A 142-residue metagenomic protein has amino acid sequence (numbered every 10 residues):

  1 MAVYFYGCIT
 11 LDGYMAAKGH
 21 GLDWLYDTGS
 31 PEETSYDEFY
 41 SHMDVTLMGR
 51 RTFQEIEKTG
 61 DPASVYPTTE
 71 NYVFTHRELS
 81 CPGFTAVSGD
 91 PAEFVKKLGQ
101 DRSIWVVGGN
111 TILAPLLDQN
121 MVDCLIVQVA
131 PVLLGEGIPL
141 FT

Functional and structural regions predicted by a protein language model:
M1-T142: Enzymes that bind and transform nitrogen-containing heteroaromatic metabolites
